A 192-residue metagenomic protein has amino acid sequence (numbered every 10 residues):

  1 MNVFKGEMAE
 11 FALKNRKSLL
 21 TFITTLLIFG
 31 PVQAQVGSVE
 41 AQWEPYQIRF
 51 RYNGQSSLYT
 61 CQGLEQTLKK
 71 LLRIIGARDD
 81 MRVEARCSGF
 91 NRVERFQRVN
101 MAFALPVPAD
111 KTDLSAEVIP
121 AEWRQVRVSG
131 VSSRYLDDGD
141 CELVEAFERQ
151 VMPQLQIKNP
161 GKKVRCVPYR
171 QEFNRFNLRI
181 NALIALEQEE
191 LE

Functional and structural regions predicted by a protein language model:
N2-L20: Bacterial N-terminal signal peptides that target proteins for export
T21-G30: Bacterial N-terminal signal peptides
E40-S56, A121-L136: Acidic/histidine-rich, surface-exposed loop or edge segments in extracytoplasmic proteins
C61, E65, K69-L72, V144-E148: Extracytoplasmic/secreted envelope proteins and their assembly/folding machinery, especially bacterial periplasmic
M81-A102, P168-Q171: Acidic helix-start/capping segments at beta-turn-to-alpha-helix junctions
F96-K163: Surface-exposed, polar helix/loop patches in the mature regions of secreted/periplasmic/lumenal proteins that form
F147-E192: Glycine-rich, aromatic-bearing surface loops/beta-hairpins
